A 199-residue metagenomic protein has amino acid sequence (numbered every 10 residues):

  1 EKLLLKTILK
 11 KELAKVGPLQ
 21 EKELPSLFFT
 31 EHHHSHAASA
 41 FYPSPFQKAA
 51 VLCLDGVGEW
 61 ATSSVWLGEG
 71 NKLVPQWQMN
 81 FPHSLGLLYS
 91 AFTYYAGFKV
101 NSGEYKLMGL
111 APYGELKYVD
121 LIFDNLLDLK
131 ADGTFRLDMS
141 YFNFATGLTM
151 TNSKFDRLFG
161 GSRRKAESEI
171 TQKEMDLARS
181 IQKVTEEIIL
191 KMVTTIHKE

Functional and structural regions predicted by a protein language model:
E1-E199: Short acidic/glycine-rich loops and adjacent helix/strand connectors that line catalytic pockets where negatively
